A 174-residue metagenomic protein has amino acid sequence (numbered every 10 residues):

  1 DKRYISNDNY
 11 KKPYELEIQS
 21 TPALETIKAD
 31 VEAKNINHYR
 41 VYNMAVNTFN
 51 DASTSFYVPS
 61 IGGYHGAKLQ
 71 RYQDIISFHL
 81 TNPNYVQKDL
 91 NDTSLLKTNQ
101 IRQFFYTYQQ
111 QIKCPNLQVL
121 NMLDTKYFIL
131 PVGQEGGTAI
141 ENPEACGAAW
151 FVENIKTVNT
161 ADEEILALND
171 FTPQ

Functional and structural regions predicted by a protein language model:
D1-Q174: Conserved luminal/periplasmic juxtamembrane motif of membrane-embedded glycan-processing enzymes
